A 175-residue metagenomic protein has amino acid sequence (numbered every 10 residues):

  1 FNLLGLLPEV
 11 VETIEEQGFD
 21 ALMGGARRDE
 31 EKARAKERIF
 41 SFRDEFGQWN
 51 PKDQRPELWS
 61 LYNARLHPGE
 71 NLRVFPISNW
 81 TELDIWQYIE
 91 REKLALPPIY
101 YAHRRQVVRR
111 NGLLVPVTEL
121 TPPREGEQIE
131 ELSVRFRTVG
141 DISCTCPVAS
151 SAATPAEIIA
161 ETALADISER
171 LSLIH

Functional and structural regions predicted by a protein language model:
F1-I174: Nucleotide-activated chemistry modules centered on ATP-dependent adenylation/adenylyltransferase
